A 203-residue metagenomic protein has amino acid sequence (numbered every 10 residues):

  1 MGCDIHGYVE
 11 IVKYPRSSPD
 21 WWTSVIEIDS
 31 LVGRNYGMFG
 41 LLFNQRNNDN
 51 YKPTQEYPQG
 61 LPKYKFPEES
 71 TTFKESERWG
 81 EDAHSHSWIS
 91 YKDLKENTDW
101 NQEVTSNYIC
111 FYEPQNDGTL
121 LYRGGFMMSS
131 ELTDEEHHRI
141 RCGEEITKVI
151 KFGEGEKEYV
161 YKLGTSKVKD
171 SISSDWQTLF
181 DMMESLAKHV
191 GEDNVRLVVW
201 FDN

Functional and structural regions predicted by a protein language model:
M1-E192, D202-N203: Acidic (Asp/Glu-rich) sequence patches and key acidic residues that form negatively charged surfaces used
N194-V198: Conserved GNAT acetyl-CoA-binding A-motif
